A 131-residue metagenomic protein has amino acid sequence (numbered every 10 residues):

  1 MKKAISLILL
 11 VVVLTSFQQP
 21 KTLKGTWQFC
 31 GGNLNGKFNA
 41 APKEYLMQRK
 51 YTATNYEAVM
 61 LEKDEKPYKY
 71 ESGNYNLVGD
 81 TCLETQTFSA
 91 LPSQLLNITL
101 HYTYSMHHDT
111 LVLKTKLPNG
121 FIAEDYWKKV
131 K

Functional and structural regions predicted by a protein language model:
A4-V13: Sec-dependent N-terminal signal peptides
L14-Y70, L83-K131: Lipid interaction determinants
